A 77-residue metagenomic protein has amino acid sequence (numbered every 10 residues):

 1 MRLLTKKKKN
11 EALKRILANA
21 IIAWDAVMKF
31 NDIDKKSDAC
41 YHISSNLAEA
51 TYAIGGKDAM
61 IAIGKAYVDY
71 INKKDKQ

Functional and structural regions predicted by a protein language model:
M1-L3, K73-Q77: Short intrinsically disordered terminal tails
R2-K35: N-terminal acidic leader/helix
D25-M28, G55, D75-K76: Residue-level signal for secondary-structure boundary elements
D38-N72: Short, charge-rich amphipathic interface segments used for partner binding and complex assembly
